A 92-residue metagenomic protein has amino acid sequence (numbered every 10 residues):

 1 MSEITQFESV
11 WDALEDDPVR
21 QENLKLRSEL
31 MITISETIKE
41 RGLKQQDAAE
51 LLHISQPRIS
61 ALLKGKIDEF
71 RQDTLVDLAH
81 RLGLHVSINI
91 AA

Functional and structural regions predicted by a protein language model:
M1-I32: N-terminal flexible/basic segments that precede or flank functional cores
S28-G42: Short, amphipathic alpha-helical "recognition" segments used to contact nucleic acids or chromatin
I38, A49, A79: The alpha-helix within a helix-turn-helix
L43-R58: Short alpha-helical DNA-recognition segment
L63, I90: DNA major-groove recognition helix of helix-turn-helix
Q72-I88: DNA major-groove recognition helix of helix-turn-helix/homeodomain DNA-binding modules
